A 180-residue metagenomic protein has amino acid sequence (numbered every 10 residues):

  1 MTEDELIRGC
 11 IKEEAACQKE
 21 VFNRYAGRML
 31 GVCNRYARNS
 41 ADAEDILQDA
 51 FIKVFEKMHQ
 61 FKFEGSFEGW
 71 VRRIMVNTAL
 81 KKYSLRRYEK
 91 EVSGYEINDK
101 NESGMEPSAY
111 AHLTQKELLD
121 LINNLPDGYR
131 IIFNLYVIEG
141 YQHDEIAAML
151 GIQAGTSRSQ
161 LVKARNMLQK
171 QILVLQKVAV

Functional and structural regions predicted by a protein language model:
M1-R28, R35, E145, K170 (+1 more regions): N-terminal module of bacterial RNA polymerase sigma factors
G9, S93, E117-D120, A148-M149 (+1 more regions): C-terminal edge and immediately downstream basic/flexible tail or linker adjoining helix-turn-helix-like DNA-binding
I11-K12, D49-S66, R86: Sigma70-family region 2
G31, D45-I52, G65-N77: Structural recognition of an alpha-helix C-terminal capping motif at a helix-to-coil junction
H59-K62, R73-S93, K163: Arg/Lys-rich amphipathic alpha helix in sigma70-family domain 2
L80, I138, A148-V174: DNA-recognition helix of helix-turn-helix
K81, Y88-L118: Internal acidic/polar
I132-Y136: A short pre-motif secondary-structure segment
